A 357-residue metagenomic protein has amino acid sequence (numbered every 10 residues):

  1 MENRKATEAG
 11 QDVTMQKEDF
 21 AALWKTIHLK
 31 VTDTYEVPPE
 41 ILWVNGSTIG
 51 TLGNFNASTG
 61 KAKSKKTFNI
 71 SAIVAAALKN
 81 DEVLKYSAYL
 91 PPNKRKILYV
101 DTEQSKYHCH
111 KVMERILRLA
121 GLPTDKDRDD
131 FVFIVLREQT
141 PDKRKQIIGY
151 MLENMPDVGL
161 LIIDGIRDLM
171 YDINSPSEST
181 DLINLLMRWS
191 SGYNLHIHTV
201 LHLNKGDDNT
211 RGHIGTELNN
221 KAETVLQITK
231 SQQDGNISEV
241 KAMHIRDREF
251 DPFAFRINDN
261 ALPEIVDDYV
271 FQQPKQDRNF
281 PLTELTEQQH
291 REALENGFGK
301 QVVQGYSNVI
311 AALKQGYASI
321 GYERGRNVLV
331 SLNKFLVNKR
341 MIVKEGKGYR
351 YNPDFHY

Functional and structural regions predicted by a protein language model:
M1-A9: TOPRIM fold recognition
N3-R4, T14-K17, N154-M155, S231-Y357: C-terminal regions of RecA-like/P-loop NTPase motor modules
D12-I116, D354-H356: The Walker A/P-loop phosphate-binding site
G50, Y89-P92, T124-K126, E153-M155 (+2 more regions): Conserved catalytic network of the ASCE P-loop NTPase/AAA+ motor domain
A57-K63, S177-E264: Phosphate-binding/switch region of NTP-binding enzymes
A72-I73, H108-I116, I147-Y150, D181-L185 (+3 more regions): Alpha-helical scaffold elements adjacent to nucleotide-binding pockets in ATP/GTP-utilizing enzyme cores
A76-N80, I116-L119, L169-D172, W189 (+2 more regions): Conserved, well-folded catalytic cores of nucleic-acid-processing and energy-transducing macromolecular machines
P91-N174: Conserved inter-motif catalytic segment of the P-loop NTP-binding fold
